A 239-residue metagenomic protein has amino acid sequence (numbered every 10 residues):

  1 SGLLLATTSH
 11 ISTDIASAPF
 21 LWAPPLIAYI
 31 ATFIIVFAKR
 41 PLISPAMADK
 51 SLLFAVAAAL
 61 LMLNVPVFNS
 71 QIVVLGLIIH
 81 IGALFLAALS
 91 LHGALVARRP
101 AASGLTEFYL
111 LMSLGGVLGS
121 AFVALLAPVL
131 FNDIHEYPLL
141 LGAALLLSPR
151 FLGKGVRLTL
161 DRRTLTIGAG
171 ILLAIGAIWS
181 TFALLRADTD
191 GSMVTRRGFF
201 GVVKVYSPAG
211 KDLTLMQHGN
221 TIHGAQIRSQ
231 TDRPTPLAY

Functional and structural regions predicted by a protein language model:
S1-Y239: Alpha-helical transmembrane segments of multi-pass membrane proteins
